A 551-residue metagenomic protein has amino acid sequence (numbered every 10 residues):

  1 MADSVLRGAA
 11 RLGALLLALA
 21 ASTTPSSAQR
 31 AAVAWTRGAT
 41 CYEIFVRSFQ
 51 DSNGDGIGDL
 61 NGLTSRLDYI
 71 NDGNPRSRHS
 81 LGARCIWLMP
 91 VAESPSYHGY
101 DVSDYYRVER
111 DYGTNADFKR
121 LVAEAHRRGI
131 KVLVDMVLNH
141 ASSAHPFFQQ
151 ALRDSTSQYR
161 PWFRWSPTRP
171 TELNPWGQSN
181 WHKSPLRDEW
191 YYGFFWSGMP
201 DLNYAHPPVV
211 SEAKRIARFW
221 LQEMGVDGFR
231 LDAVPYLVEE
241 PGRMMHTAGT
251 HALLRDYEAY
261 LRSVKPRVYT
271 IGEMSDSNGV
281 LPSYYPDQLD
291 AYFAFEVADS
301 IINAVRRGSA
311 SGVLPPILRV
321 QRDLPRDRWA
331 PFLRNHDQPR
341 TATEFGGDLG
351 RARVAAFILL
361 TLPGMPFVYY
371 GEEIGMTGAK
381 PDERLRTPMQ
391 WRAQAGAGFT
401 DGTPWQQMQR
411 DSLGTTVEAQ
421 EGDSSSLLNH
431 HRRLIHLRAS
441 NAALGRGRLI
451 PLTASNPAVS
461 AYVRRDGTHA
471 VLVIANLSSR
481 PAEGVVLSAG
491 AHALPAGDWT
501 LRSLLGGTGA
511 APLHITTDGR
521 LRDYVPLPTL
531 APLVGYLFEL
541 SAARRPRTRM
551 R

Functional and structural regions predicted by a protein language model:
A9-S22: Bacterial N-terminal signal peptides
Q29-S211, R218, V234-N278, G535: Acidic/aromatic-lined carbohydrate-recognition and catalytic surfaces of CAZymes acting on diverse glycans
T36-R37, L81, E258-V264, D276 (+7 more regions): Loop/helix patches that line or flank the sugar-binding groove of alpha-linked glycan CAZymes
C41-E43, C85-M89, L133-V134, G228-R230 (+5 more regions): Structural recognition of the beta-strand scaffold that forms the well-ordered cores of secreted hydrolase catalytic
H140, I216-E240, P331-N335: Active-site groove signature of glycoside hydrolases
Q149-F195, A304-R322, R386-S412: Core domains of carbohydrate- and sulfate-ester-processing enzymes
R502-D523: Solvent-exposed beta-strand/loop surfaces of large extracellular or lumenal domains
T516-R551: C-terminal beta-strand-rich structural cap/linker in extracellular carbohydrate-active enzymes
